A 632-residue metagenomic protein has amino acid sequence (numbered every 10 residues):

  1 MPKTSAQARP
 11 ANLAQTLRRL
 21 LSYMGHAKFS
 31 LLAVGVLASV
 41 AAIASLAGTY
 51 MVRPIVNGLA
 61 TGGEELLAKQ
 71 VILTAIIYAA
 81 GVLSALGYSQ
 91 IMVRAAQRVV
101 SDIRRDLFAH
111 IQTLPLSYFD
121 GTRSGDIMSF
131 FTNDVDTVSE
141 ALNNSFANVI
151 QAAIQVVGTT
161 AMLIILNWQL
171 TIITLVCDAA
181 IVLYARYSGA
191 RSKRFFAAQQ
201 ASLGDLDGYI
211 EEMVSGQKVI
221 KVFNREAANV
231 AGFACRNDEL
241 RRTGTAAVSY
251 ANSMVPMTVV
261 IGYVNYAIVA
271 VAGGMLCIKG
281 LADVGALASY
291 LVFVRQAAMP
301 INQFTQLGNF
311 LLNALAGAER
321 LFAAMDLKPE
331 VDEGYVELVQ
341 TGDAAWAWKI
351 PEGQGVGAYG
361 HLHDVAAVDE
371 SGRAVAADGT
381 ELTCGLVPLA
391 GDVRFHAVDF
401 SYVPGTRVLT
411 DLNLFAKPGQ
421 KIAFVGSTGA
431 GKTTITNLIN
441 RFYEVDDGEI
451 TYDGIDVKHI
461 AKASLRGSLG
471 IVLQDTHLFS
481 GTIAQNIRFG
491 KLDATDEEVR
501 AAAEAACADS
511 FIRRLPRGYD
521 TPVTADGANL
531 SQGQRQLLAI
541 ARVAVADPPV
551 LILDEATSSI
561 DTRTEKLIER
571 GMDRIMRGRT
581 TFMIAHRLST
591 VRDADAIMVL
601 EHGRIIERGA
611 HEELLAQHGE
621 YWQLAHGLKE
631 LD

Functional and structural regions predicted by a protein language model:
T16, M24, Y88, M92-A96 (+4 more regions): Juxtamembrane loop-to-helix connectors within ABC transporter transmembrane domains
G25, V36, A47, L66 (+7 more regions): Hydrophobic alpha-helical transmembrane segments of ABC transporter permease domains
S30, A47, I77-A96, N143 (+7 more regions): Alpha-helical transmembrane segments of multi-pass membrane proteins
L31-G87, I91, I164-Q169, V271 (+1 more regions): Transmembrane helix-loop-helix hairpins at lipid-water interfaces of multipass membrane proteins, especially the type-1
T61-K69, M162-V176, A246, Y250-R320 (+2 more regions): Helix-loop-helix
L107, I111, I220, L321 (+1 more regions): Helix-loop junctions and hydrophobic alpha-helical segments within the transmembrane domains of large membrane
L116-S117, V135-L142, F146, I150 (+9 more regions): An intracellular "coupling" helix at the cytosolic face of ABC transporter transmembrane type-1 domains
G342-D632: ABC-type nucleotide-binding domain
